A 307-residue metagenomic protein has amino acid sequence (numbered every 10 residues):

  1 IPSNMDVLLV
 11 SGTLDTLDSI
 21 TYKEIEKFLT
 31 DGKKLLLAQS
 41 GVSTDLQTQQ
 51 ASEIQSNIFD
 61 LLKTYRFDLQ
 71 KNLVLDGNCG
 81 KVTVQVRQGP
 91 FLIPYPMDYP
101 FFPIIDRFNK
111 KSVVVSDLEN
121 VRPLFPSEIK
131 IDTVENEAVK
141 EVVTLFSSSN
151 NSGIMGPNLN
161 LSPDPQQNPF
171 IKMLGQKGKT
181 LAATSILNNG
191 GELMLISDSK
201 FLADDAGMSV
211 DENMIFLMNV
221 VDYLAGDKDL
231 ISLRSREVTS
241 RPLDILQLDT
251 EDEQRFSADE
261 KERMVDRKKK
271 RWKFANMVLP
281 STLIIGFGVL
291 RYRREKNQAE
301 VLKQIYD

Functional and structural regions predicted by a protein language model:
I1-S232, P242: Acidic, S/T/G-rich, low-cysteine, solvent-exposed domains in lumenal/extracellular/periplasmic regions of secretory
L29, K270-R294: Selective detector of the "anchor" transmembrane alpha-helix that sits immediately C-terminal
K71, G226-L233, I284-F287, R291 (+2 more regions): Intrinsically disordered or highly flexible coil/loop and linker segments, enriched in small and charged/polar residues
M173, M208-E212, E253-F256, D266 (+1 more regions): Short amphipathic alpha-helical interaction segments
R236-N276: Short, aromatic-rich amphipathic segments at membrane interfaces that lie adjacent to a transmembrane helix or signal
Q298-D307: Cytoplasmic C-terminal tails of single-pass
